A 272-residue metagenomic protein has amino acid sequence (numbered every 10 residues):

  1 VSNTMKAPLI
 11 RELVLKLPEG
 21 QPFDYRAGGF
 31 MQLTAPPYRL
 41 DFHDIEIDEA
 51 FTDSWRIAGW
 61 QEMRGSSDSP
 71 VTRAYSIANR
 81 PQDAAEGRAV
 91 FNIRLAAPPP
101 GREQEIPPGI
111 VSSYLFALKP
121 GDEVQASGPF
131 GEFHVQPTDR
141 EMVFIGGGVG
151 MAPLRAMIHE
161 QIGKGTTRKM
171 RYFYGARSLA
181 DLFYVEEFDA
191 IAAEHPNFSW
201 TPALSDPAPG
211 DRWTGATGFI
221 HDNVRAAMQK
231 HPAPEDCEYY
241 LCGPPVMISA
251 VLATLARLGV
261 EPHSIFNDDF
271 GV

Functional and structural regions predicted by a protein language model:
V1-P120, R177-S178, A203-P207: Ferredoxin-reductase
G28, G150, P244: Short, conserved phosphate/pyrophosphate- and ester-handling motifs at nucleotide-, phospho-/glycolipid
Y114, A126-D139: A short, basic/flexible loop-to-alpha-helix module at the beginning of a structural domain
H134, P153, A250-V251: Phosphate- and divalent-cation-binding pockets in alpha/beta enzyme and binding domains that engage nucleotide-derived
D139-R140, G163-M170: Conserved S-adenosyl-L-methionine
E141-I145, Y240: Conserved beta-strand elements of the Class I
M151-G163: Histidine-anchored nucleotide/phosphate-binding helix
K169-V272: Reductase modules of NAD(P)H-dependent flavoproteins
